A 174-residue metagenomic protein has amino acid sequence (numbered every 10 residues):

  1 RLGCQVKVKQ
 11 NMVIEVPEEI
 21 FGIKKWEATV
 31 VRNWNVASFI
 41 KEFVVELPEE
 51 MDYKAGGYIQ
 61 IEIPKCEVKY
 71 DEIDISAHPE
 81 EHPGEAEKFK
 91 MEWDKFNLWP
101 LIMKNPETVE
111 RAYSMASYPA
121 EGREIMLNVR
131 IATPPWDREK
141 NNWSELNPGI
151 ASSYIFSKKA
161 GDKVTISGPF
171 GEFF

Functional and structural regions predicted by a protein language model:
R1, D162-T165, F173: Reductase modules of NAD(P)H-dependent flavoproteins
R1-Q10: Local cysteine-cluster metal-coordination motifs and their immediate loop/turn environment, predominantly Fe-S cluster
N11-P17: Extracellular beta-sheet/turn segments enriched in Thr/Pro/Gly and aliphatic residues
P17-E19, P64, P169: Short, surface-exposed secondary-structure boundary micro-motifs
E18-W26: Short domain-boundary/entry signatures in modular proteins, especially in secreted/extracellular architectures
K25-A160: Ferredoxin-reductase
Y154, G168-F174: A short, basic/flexible loop-to-alpha-helix module at the beginning of a structural domain
